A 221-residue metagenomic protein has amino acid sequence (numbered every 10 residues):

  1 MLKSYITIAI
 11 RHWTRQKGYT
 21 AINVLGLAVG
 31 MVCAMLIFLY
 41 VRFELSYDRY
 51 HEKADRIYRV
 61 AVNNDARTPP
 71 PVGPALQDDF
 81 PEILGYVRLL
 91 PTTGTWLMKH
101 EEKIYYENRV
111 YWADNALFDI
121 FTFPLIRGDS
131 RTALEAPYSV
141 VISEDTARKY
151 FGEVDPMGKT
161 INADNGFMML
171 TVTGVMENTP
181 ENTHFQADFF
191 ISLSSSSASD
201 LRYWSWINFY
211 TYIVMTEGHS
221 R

Functional and structural regions predicted by a protein language model:
Y5-T14: A short amphipathic helical element positioned immediately N-terminal to and/or at the very start of a transmembrane
Q16-F43: Short, strongly hydrophobic transmembrane alpha-helices
G26, R59-V62, V87-R88, V141 (+1 more regions): Short beta-strand segments
F38-W96, A198-M215: Membrane-proximal extracellular/periplasmic loop immediately following the first transmembrane helix
N64, L89-A116, I126-V140, A163-L170 (+1 more regions): Short acidic/polar micro-motifs at solvent-exposed secondary-structure junctions
D114-R127, V140-R221: Mid-to-C-terminal secondary-structure elements that act as membrane-proximal/extracytoplasmic interface segments
